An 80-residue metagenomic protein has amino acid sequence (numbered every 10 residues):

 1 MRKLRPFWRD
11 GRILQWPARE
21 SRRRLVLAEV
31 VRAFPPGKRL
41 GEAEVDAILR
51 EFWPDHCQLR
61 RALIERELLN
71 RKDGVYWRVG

Functional and structural regions predicted by a protein language model:
M1-P36: Short alpha-helical segments that sit at the start of domains
R23, I48, W77-V79: Hydrophobic alpha-helical segments that drive targeting, anchoring, or assembly
P36-L49: Short acidic, hydrophobic short linear motifs in intrinsically disordered regions
I48-E51, D55, L69-N70: A short structural micro-motif
F52-I64: Short amphipathic alpha-helical interaction segments
E65-Y76: A short, conserved structural fragment
